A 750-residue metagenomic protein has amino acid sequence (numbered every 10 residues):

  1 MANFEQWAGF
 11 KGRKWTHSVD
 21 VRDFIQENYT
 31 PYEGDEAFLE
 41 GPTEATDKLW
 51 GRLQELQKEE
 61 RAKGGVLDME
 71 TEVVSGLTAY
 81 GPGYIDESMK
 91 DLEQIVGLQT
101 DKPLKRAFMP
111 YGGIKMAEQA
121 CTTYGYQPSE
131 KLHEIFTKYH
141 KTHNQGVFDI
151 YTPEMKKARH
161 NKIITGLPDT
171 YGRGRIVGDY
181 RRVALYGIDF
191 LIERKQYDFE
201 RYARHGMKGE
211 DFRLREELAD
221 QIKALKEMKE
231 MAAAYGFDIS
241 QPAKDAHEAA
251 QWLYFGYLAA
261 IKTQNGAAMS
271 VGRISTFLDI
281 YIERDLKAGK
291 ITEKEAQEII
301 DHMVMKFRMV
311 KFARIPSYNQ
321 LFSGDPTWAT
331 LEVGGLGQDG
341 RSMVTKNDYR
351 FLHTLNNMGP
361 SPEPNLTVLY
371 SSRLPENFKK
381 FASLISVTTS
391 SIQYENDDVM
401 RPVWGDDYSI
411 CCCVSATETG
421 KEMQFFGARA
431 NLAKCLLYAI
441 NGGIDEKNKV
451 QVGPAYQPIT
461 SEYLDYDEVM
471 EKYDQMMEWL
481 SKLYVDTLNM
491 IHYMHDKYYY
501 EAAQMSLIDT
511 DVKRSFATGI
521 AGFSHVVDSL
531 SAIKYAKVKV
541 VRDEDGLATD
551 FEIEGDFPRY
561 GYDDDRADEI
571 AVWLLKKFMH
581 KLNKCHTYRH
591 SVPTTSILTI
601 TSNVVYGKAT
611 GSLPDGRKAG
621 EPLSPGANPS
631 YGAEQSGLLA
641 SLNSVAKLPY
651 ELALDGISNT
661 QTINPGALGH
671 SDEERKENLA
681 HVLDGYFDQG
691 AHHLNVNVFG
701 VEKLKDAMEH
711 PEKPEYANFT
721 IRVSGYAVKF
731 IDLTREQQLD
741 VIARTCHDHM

Functional and structural regions predicted by a protein language model:
A2-M750: Conserved catalytic cores of very large enzyme subunits
